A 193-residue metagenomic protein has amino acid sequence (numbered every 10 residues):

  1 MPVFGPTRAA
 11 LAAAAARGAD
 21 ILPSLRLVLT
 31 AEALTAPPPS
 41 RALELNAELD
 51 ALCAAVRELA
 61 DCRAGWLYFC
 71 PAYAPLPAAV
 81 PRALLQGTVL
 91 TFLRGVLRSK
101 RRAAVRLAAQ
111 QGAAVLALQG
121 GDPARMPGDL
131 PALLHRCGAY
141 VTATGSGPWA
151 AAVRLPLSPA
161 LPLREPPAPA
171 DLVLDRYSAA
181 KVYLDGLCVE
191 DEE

Functional and structural regions predicted by a protein language model:
P6, A132-E193: Flexible, glycine-/charge-rich segments associated with ATP-binding catalytic modules
T7-C62: Conserved DHp (HisKA) dimerization/phosphotransfer helix of two-component histidine kinases, i.e., the long coiled-coil
P39-S40, P71, L76-P81: Conserved catalytic segment of the transmitter module in two-component histidine kinases, centered on the HATPase_c
L59-F69, R101: Short conserved segments within the C-terminal catalytic ATPase subdomain
W66-L76, Q110-Q111: Conserved catalytic submotifs in the C-terminal HATPase_c
Y68, R106, T142-T144: Short beta-strand patches within cytosolic ATPase/nucleotide-binding catalytic cores
P81-A103, D129-R136: Conserved ATP-binding N-box helix of the HATPase_c
R102-Q119: Short beta-strand/loop element within the Bergerat-fold HATPase_c
